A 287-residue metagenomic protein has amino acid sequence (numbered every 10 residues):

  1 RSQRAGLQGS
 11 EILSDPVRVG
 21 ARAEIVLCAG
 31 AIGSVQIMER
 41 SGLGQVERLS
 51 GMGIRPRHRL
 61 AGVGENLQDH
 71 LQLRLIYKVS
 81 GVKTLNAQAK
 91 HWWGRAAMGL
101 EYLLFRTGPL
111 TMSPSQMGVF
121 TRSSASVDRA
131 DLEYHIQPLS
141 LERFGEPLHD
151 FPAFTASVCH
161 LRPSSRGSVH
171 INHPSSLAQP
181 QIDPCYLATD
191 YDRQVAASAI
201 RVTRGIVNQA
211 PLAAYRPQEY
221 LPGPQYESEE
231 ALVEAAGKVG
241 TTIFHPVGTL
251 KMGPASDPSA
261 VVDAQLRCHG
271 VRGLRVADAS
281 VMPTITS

Functional and structural regions predicted by a protein language model:
S2-S14: N-terminal low-complexity segments that are often proline-rich with Ser/Thr-Pro
L13-E24, C28: Core beta-strand elements of the Rossmann-like FAD/NAD(P) dinucleotide-binding domain in flavoenzyme oxidoreductases
A23, V35, Q45-D150, V207-A210 (+3 more regions): Mid-to-C-terminal "cap/lid" subdomains and adjacent gly/pro-rich loops that border and regulate access to redox
A29-G30, S41: Glycine-rich, N-terminal phosphate-binding loop of Rossmann-like dinucleotide-binding domains
Q36, L60, L103-G108, S157 (+2 more regions): Active-site rim elements
G118-S126, L132, Q137-E142, F151-R216: C-terminal segments that line or cap access tunnels to active or ligand-binding sites in enzymes and enzyme-associated
L132-R143, D150-S157, A210-I285: A glycine-rich dinucleotide-binding beta-alpha-beta segment and adjacent secondary-structure elements that constitute
